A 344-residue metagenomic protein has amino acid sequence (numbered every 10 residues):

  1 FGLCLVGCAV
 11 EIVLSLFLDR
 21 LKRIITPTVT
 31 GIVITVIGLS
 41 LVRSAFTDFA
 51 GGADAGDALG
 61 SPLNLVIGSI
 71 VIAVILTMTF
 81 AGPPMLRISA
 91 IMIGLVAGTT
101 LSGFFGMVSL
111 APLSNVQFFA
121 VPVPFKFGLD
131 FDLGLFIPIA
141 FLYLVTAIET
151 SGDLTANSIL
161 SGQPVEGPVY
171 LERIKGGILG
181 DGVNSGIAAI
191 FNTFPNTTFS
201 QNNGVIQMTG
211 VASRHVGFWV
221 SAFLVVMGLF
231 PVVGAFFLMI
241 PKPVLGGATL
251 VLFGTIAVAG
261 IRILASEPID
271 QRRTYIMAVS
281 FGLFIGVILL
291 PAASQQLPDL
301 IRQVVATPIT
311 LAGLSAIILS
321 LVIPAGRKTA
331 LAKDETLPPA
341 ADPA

Functional and structural regions predicted by a protein language model:
F1-S109, W219-K333: Membrane-embedded alpha-helical modules
G2-L3, L59, I137-F141, N184-A188 (+1 more regions): Short alpha-helical transmembrane interface motifs in multi-pass membrane proteins
G60-I72, A90, G103-F105, P122-D153 (+1 more regions): Hydrophobic, membrane-embedded alpha-helices of multi-pass small-molecule transporters
L63-V66, F127-F136, G167-G177, V211-V216 (+2 more regions): Membrane-interfacial loop-to-helix junctions in multi-pass transporters
L86, K126, D130, G134 (+7 more regions): Hydrophobic alpha-helical scaffolding
P112-V123, I159-G176, I318, V322-A344: Intrinsically disordered, low-complexity non-transmembrane regions of multi-pass membrane transporters
A140-R214: Membrane-embedded helical hairpins/re-entrant loop segments and their flanking transmembrane helices within multi-pass
